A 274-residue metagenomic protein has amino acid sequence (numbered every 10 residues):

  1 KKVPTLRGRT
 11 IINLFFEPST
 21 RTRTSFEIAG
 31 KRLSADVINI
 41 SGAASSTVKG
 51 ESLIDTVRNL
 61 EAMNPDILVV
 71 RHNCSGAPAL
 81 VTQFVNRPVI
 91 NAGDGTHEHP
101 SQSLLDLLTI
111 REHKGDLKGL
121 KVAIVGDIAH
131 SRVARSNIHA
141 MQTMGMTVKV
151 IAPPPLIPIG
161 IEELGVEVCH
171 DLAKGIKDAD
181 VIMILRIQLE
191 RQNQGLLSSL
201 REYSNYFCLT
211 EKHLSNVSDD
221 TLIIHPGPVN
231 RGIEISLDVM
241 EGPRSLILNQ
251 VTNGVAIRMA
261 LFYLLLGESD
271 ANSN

Functional and structural regions predicted by a protein language model:
L6-I11, K118-V122, D220: Phosphate-coordination loops involved in phosphoryl transfer and adenosine-cofactor binding
L6-R111, R231: Phosphate/diphosphate ligand-binding glycine-rich loop within oxidoreductases
F16-A29, E112-L185: Glycine-rich phosphate/diphosphate-binding loop of Rossmann-like nucleotide-binding domains
R87, G145-T147, N216-L222: A short helix->loop->beta-strand "cap" motif at the edges of active sites that frequently abuts
P88-G93, V168, L246-N249: Short hydrophobic/aromatic-enriched beta-strand-loop microsegments
I161-D238: Rossmann-like adenosine-cofactor binding region
D220-T221, P226-N274: Adenosine-phosphate binding glycine-rich loop
